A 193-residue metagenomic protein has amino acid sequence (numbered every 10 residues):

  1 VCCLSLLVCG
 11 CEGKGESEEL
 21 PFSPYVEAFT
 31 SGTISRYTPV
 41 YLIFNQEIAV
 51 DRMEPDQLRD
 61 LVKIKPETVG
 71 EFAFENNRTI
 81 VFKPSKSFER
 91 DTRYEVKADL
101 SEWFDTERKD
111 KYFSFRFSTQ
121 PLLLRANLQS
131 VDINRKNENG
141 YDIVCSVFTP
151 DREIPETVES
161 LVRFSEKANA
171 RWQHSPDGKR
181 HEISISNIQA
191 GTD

Functional and structural regions predicted by a protein language model:
V1-L7: Bacterial N-terminal signal peptides
C11-D193: Acidic, low-complexity Ser/Thr/Gly/Pro-rich repeat segments typical of extracellular/periplasmic and surface-exposed
